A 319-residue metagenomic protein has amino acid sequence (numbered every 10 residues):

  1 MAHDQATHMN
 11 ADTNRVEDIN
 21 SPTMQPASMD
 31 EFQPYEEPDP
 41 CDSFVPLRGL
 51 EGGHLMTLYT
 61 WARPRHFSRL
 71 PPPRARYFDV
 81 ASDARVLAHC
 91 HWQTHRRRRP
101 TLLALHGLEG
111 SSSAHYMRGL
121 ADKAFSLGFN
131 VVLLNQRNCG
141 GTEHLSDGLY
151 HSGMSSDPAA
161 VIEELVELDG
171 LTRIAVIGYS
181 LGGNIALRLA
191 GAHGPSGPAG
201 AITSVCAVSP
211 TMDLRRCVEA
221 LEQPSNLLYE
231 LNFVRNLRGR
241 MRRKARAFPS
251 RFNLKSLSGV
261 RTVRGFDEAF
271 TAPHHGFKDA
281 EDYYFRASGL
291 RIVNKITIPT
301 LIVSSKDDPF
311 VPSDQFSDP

Functional and structural regions predicted by a protein language model:
D18, F32, D169-H275: Alpha/beta-hydrolase-fold enzymes
M56-T94: N-terminal cap/lid segment of alpha/beta-hydrolase-fold proteins
R99-G107: Short beta-strand element of the alpha/beta-hydrolase
L108-H115, F125, G140: Short substrate-entry loop that stabilizes the transition state in hydrolases
Y116-L133: Short amphipathic alpha-helix adjacent to the substrate-entry channel of hydrolases
K123, R137-A175: Catalytic nucleophile-loop/oxyanion-hole region of alpha/beta-hydrolase and closely related hydrolase-like folds
A269-I292: Active-site nucleophile elbow and catalytic-triad environment of alpha/beta-hydrolase enzymes
I296, I302-S304: Short beta-strand/loop motif that positions the catalytic acidic residue of the alpha/beta-hydrolase fold
